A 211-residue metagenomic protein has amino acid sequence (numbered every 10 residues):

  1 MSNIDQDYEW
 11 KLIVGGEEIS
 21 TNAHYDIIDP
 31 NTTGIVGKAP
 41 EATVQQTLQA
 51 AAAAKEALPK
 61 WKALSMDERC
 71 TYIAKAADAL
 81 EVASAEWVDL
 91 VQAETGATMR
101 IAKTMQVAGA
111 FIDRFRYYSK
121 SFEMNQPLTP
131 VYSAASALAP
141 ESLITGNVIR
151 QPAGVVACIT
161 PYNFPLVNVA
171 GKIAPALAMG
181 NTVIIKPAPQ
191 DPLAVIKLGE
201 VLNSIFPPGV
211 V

Functional and structural regions predicted by a protein language model:
M1-P140: N-terminal Rossmann-like NAD(P)+-binding subdomain of aldehyde/semialdehyde dehydrogenases
Q126-V211: Rossmann-like NAD(P) dinucleotide-binding subdomain of oxidoreductase/dehydrogenase enzymes
